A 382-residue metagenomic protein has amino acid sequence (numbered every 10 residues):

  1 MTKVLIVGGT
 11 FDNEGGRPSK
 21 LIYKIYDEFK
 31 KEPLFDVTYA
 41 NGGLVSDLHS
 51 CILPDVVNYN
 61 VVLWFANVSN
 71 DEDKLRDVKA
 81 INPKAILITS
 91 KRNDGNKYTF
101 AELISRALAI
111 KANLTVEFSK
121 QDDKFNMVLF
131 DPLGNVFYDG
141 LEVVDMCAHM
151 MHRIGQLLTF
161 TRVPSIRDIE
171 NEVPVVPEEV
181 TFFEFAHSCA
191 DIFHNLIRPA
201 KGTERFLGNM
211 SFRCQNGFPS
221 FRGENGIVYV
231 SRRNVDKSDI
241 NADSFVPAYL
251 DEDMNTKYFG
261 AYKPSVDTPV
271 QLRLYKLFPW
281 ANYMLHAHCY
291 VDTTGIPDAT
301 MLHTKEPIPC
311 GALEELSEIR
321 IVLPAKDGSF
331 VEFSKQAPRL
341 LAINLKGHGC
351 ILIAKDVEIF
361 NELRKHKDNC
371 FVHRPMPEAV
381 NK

Functional and structural regions predicted by a protein language model:
T2-K382: Glycine-rich flexible loops
